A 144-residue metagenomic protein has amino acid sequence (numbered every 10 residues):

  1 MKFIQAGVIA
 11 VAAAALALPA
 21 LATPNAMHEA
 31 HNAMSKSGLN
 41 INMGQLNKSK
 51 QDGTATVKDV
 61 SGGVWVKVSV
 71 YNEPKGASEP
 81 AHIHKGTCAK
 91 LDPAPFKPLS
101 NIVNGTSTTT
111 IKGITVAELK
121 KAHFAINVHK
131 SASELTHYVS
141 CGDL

Functional and structural regions predicted by a protein language model:
F3-A6, L18-L144: N-terminal leader/targeting pre-sequences
I9-A17: Bacterial N-terminal signal peptides
